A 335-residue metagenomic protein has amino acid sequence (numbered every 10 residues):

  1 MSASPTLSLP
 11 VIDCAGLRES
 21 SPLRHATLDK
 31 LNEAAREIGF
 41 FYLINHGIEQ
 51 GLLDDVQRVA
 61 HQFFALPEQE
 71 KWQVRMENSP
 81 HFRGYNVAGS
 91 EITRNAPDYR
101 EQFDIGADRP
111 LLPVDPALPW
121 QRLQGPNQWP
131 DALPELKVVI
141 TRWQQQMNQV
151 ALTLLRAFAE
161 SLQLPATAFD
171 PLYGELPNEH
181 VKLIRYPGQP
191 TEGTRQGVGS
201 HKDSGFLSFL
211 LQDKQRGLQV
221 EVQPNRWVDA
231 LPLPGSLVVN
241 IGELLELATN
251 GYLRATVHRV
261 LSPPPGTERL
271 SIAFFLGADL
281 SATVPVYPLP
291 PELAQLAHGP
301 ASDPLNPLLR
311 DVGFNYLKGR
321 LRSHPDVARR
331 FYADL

Functional and structural regions predicted by a protein language model:
M1-R100, L123, T141-R142, Q146-L335: C-terminal flanking tails of non-heme Fe-dependent oxygenases
R109-V139: A short, charged helix-loop
